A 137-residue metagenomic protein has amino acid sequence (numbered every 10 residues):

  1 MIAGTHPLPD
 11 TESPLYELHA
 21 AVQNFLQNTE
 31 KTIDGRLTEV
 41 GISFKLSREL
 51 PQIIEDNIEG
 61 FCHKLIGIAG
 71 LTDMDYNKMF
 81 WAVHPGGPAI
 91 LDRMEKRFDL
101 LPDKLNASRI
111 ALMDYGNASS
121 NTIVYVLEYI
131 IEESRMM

Functional and structural regions predicted by a protein language model:
M1-G67: Condensing-enzyme catalytic core mediating Claisen C-C bond formation in acyl metabolism
P51-E55, E59, H63-I66, D75-M137: Claisen-condensing/thiolase-fold acyl-transfer catalytic domains that form or cleave C-C bonds in fatty acid
L71-T72: Charged, gly/pro-rich, cysteine-poor intrinsically disordered low-complexity regions
